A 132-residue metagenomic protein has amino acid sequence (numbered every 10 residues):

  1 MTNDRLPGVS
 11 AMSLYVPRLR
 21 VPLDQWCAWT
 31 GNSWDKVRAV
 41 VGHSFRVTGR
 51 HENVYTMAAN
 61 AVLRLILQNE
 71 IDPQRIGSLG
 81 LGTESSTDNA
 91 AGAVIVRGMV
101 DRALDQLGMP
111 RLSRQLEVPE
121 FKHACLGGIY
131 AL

Functional and structural regions predicted by a protein language model:
M1-G80, V96-D105: Conserved "HGTGT" condensation-loop signature of ketosynthase/thiolase-family condensing enzymes that catalyze
K36-V40, S44-N53, S85-L132: Conserved catalytic cysteine-centered active-site region of acyl-thioester-dependent Claisen-condensing enzymes
